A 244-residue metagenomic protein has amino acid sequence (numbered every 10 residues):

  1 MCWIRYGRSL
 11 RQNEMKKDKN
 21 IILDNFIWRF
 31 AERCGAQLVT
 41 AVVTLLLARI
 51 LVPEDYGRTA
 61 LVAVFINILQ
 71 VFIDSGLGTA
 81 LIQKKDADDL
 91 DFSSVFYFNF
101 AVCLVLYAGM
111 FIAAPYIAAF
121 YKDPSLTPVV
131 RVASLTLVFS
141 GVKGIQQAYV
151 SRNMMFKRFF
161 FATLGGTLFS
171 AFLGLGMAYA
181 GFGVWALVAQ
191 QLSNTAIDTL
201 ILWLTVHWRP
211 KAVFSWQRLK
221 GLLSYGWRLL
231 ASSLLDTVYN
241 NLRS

Functional and structural regions predicted by a protein language model:
Y6, G78, V105-S125, R131: Short membrane-interface helical motifs at transmembrane helix boundaries in multi-pass membrane transporters
G7-D18, I22, K157, L200-S244: Interhelical loop/hinge segments that connect adjacent transmembrane helices in multipass membrane
K16-L23, A48-P53, I66-F100, L104 (+3 more regions): Transmembrane-helix boundary and interhelical linker motifs in polytopic inner-membrane proteins
N20-L77, V102-A114, G166-L175, Q190-D198 (+1 more regions): Signature of the first transmembrane helix
E54-G57, S93, T127, K157 (+1 more regions): Residues that define the loop-to-transmembrane-helix transition and helix capping in multi-pass membrane transporters
G57-A60, F96, V130, F160 (+1 more regions): Hydrophobic/aromatic positions within or immediately flanking transmembrane alpha-helices of multi-pass small-molecule
G78, I145-R152, F156, G176-A180 (+2 more regions): C-terminal transmembrane helix end/exit motif
